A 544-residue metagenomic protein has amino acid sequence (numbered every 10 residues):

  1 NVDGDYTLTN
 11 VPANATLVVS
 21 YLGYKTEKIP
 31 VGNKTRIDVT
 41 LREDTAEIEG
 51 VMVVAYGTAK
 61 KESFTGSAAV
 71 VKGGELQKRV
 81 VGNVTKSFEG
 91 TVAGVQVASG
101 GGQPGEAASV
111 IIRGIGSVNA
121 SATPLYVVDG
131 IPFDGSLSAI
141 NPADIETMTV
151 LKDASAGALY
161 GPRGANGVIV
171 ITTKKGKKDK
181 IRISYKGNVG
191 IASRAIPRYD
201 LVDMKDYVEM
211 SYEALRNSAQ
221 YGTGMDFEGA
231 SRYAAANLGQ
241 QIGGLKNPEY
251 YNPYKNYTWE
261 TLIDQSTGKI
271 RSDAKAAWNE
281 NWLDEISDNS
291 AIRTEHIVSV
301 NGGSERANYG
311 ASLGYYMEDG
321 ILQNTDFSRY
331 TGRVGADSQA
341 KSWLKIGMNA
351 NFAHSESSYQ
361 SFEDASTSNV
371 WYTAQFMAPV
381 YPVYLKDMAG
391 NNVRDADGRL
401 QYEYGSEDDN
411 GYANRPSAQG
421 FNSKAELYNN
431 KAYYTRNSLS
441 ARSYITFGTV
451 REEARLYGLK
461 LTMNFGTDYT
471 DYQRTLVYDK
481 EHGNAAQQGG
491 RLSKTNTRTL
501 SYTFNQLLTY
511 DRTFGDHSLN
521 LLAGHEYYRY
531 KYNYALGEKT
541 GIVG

Functional and structural regions predicted by a protein language model:
N1-R333, A340-K341, K345-G347, A353 (+2 more regions): Short, small/polar-rich motifs associated with maturation and membrane association, primarily at protein termini
L17, V39, I445, T475 (+1 more regions): Hydrophobic beta-strand residues in large extracellular and virion-surface proteins
V31-R36, P132-I140, E453-A454, A485-R491 (+2 more regions): Generic structural signal for short, solvent-exposed loop/turn connectors between secondary structure elements
E62, K178-W278, S290, G320-T325 (+3 more regions): Surface-exposed loop/interface segments of Gram-negative outer-membrane beta-barrel transport/assembly proteins
K175, G303-R306, S338-S342, F447-R455 (+1 more regions): Outer-membrane beta-barrel strand-turn architecture
A441-F447: Alpha-helical support elements that line or immediately flank enzyme active sites and cofactor-binding pockets
